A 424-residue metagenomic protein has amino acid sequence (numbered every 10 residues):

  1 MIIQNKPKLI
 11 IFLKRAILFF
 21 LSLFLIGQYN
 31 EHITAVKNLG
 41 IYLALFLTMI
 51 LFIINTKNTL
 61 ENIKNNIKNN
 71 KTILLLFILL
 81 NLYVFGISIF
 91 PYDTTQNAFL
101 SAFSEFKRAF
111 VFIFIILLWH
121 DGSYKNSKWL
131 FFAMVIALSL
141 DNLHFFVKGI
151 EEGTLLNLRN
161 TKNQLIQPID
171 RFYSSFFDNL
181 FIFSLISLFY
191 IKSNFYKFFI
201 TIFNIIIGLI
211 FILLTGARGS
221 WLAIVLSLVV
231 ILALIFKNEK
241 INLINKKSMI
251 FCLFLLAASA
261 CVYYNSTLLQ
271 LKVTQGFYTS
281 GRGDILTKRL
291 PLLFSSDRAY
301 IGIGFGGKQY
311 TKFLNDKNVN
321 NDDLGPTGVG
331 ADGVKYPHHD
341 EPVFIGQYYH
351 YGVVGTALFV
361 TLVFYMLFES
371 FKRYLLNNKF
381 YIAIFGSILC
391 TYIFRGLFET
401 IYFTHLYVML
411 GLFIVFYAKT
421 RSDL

Functional and structural regions predicted by a protein language model:
M1-F85, Y124-K128, Y190-F198, N245 (+1 more regions): Transmembrane signal-anchor hairpin modules in multi-pass inner-membrane enzymes, especially those that act on
K14-F24, I200-I206, H338, E369-F398 (+1 more regions): Loop-to-helix entry and N-terminal half of a specific, functionally important transmembrane alpha helix in multi-pass
T72-F85, T94-W119, K128-S139, L180: Aromatic-anchored transmembrane helix interface
S88-N97, S139-F176, I210, K317-G328: Membrane-interfacial helix-loop-helix modules of multi-pass inner-membrane proteins that assemble, modify, or transport
K125-T154, P168-K237, Y365, C390: Alpha-helical transmembrane segments of multi-pass inner-membrane proteins
I136, K246-S248, H350-T391: Hydrophobic transmembrane alpha-helices and their immediate junctions
L185, F385-L424: Transmembrane alpha-helices of multi-pass inner-membrane enzymes
G276-T287, A299-Y351: Long extracytoplasmic/lumenal interhelical loops at the membrane interface of multi-pass membrane proteins
